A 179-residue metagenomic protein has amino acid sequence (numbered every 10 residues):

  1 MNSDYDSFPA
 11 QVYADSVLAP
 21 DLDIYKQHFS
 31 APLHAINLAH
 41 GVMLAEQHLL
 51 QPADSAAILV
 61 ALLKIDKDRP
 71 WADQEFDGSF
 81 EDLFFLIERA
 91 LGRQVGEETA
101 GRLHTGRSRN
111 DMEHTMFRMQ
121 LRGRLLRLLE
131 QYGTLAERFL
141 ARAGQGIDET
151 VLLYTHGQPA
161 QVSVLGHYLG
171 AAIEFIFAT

Functional and structural regions predicted by a protein language model:
M1-T179: A helix-coil-helix interface module used to build multimeric assemblies and to scaffold catalytic/cofactor sites
